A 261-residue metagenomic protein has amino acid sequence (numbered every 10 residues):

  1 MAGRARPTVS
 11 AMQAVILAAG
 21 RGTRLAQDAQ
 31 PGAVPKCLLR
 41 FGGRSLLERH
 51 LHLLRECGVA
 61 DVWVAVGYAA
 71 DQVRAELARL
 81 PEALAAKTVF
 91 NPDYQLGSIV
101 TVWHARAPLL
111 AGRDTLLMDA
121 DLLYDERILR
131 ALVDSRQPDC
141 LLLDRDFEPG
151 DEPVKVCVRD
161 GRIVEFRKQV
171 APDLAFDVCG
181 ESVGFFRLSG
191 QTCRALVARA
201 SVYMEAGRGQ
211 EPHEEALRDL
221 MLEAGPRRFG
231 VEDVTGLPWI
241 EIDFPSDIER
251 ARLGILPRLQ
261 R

Functional and structural regions predicted by a protein language model:
A2-Q30: N-terminal nucleotide-binding beta1-loop-alpha1 segment
P7-A14, R159, V178-R261: Conserved alpha/beta core of the MobA/IspD/sugar-nucleotide pyrophosphorylase nucleotidyltransferase superfamily
Q13, A60-W63, A85, D114 (+2 more regions): Residues at the starts of beta-strands that form the adenosine-phosphate
P31-E48: Short catalytic helix/loop segments, enriched in acidic residues and glycine and frequently bearing histidine
R44-A60: A short, N-terminal amphipathic alpha-helix
Y68-A86: Acidic donor-binding segment of Leloir-type glycosyltransferases
P81-V154, V158-D160: Conserved beta-loop-beta/alpha segment of the NTase-like Rossmann-fold superfamily that binds/positions NTPs
D125-M204: Conserved core of the sugar-phosphate nucleotidyltransferase
